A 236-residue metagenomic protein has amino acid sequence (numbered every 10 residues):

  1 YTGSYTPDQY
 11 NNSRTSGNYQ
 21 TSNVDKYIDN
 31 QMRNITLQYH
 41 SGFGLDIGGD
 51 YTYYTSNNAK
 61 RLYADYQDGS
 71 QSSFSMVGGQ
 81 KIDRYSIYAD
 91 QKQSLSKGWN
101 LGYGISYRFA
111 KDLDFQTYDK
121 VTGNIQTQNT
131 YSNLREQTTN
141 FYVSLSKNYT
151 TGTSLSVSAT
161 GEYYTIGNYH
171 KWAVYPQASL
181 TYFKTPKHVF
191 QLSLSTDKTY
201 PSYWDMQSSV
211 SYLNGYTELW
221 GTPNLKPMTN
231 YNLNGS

Functional and structural regions predicted by a protein language model:
Y1-S236: Primarily recognizes Gram-negative and organellar outer-membrane beta-barrels
